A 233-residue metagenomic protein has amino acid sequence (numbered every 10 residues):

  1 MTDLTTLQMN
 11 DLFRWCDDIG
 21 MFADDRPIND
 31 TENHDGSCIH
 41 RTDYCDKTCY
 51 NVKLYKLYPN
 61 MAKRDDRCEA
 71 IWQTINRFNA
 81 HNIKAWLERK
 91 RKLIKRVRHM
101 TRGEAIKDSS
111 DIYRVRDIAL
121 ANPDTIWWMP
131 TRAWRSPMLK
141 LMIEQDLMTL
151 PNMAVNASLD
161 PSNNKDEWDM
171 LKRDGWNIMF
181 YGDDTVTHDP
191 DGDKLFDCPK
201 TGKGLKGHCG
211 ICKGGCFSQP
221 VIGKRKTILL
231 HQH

Functional and structural regions predicted by a protein language model:
M1-H233: Class I S-adenosyl-L-methionine
